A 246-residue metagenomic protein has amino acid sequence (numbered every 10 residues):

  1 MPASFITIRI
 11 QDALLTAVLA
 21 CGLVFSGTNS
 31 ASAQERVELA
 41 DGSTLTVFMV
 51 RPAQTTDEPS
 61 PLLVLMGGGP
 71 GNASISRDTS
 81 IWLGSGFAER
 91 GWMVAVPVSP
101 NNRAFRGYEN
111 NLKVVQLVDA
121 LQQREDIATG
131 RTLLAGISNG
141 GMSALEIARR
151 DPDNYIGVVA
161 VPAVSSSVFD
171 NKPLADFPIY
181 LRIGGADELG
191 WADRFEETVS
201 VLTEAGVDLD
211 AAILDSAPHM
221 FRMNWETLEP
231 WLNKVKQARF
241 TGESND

Functional and structural regions predicted by a protein language model:
A31-T55: N-terminal cap/lid segment of alpha/beta-hydrolase-fold proteins
A53-L62, L174-A175: Proline/glycine-enriched tight loop/beta-turn segments at coil->beta junctions that connect or precede beta-strands
T56-S60, G68-A104: Short substrate-entry loop that stabilizes the transition state in hydrolases
M66-G68, I183: The conserved beta1-alpha1 loop
F105-D126: Alpha/beta-hydrolase active-site loop
Q122-R124, G130-D176: Primarily recognizes the serine-hydrolase "nucleophile elbow" in alpha/beta-hydrolase and SGNH/GDSL folds
R182, D193-V199, T203-D246: C-terminal catalytic histidine-bearing segment of alpha/beta-hydrolase fold enzymes
A186-W191: Acidic catalytic loop of the alpha/beta-hydrolase fold
